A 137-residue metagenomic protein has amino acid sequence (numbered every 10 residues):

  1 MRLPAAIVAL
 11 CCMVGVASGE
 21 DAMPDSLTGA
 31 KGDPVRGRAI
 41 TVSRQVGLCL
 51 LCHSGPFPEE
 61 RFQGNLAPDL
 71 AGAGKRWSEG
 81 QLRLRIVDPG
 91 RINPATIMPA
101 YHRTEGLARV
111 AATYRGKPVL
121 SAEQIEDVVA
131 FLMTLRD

Functional and structural regions predicted by a protein language model:
A5-G15: Bacterial N-terminal signal peptides
E20-R44: Electrostatic cytochrome c docking/interface patches
L27-K31, L50, S54-R91, I97-A111: Gly/Gly-Pro-rich "capping" loops immediately C-terminal to redox-active cysteine motifs in periplasmic/lumenal
K31, V35, S43, R76 (+1 more regions): Soluble non-cytosolic domains of exported or imported proteins
V35-A39, G80, L84, E126 (+1 more regions): Solvent-exposed, polar/charged alpha-helical surfaces in well-ordered, non-transmembrane soluble domains, broadly
R44-L48, P56, Q124: Short pre-active-site segment immediately N-terminal to redox-active cysteine/selenocysteine motifs in thiol-based
Y101-D137: C-terminal capping alpha-helices of c-type cytochrome domains
